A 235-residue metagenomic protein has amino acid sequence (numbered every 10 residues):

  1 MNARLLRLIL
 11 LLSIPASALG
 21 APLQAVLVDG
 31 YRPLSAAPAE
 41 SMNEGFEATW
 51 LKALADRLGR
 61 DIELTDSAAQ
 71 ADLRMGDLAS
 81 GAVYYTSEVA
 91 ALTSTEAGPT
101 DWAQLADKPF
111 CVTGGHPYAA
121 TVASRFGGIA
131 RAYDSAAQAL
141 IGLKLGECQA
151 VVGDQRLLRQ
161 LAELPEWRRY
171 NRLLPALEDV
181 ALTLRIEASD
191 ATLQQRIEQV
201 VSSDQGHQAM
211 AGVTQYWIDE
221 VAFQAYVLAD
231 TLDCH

Functional and structural regions predicted by a protein language model:
R7-S17: Bacterial N-terminal signal peptides
G20-A79, V112, Y118-T121, R131-A132: Extracytoplasmic small-molecule ligand-binding "clamshell" domains of the periplasmic binding protein/Venus flytrap
V28-P33, Y85-T93, R159-S202, D219-H235: Periplasmic-binding protein-like
G45-R57, K108-P109, H116, V180-F223: Extended ligand-binding regions for polar small-molecule ligands
E47-L51, A55, D72-M75, W102 (+9 more regions): Extracytoplasmic/secreted envelope proteins and their assembly/folding machinery, especially bacterial periplasmic
A69-A79, Q149-E178: A ligand-binding cleft/hinge motif common to bilobed small-molecule-binding domains
T93-F110: Flexible hinge/capping segments at coil-to-helix
A106, S124-G128: Short, structured coil segments at secondary-structure junctions
